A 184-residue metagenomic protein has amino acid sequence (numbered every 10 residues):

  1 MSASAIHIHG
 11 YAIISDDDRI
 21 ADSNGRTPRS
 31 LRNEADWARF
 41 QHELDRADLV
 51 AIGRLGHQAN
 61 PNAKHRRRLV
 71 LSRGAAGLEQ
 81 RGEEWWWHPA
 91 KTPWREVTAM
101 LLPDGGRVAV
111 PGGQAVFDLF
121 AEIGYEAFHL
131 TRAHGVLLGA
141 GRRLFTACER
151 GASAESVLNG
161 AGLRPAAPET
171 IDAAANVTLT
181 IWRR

Functional and structural regions predicted by a protein language model:
M1-R184: Enzymes that bind and transform nitrogen-containing heteroaromatic metabolites
